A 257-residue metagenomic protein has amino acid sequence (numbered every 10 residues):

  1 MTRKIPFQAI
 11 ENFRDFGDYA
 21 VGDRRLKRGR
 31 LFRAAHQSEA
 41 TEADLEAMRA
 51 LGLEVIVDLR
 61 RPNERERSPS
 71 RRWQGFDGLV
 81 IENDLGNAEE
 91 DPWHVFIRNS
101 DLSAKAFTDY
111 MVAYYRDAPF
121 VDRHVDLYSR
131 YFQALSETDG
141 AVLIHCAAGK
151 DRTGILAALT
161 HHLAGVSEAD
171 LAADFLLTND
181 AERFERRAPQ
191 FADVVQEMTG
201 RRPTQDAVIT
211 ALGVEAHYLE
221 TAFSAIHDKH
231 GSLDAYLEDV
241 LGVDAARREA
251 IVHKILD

Functional and structural regions predicted by a protein language model:
M1-L143, I155-D257: Cys-dependent protein tyrosine phosphatase-like superfamily
A148, R152-T153: Ser/Thr-glycine-rich phosphate-binding loops at phosphate-binding pockets of nucleotides, nucleotide cofactors
